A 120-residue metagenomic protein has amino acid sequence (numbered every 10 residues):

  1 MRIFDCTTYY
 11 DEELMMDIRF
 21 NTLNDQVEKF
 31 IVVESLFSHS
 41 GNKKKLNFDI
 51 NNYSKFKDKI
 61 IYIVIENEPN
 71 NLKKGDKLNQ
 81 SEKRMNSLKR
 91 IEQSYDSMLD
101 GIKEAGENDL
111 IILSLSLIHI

Functional and structural regions predicted by a protein language model:
M1, E28, G106-L110: Short coil/turn segments at beta-strand junctions that form active-site/ligand-binding loops
M1-D25: N-proximal low-complexity "stem/linker" segments adjacent to membrane-targeting elements
F4-C6, K29-I31, I61: A structural signal for isolated positions on well-ordered beta-strands in alpha/beta enzyme cores
D11-E13, S38, E68-N70: Surface-exposed, flexible loop/turn segments at secondary-structure boundaries
R19-K29, V33-F37, N42-K55: Short, acidic, metal-binding catalytic loop of nucleotide-sugar glycosyltransferases
G41-D109: Active-site-proximal specificity loops/subdomain of glycosyltransferases
I118-I120: Conserved small/polar residues in nucleotide/adenosyl-binding loops
